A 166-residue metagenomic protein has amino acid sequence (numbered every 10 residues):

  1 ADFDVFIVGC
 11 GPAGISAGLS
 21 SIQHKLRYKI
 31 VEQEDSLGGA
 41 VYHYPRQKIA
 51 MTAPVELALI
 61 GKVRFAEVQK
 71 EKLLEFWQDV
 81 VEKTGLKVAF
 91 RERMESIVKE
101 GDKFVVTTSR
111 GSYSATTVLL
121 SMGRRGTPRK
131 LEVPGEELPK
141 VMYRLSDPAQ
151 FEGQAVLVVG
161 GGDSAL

Functional and structural regions predicted by a protein language model:
A1-F3, Q23, S36, H43 (+1 more regions): FAD-binding core/adjacent interface of flavoenzyme oxidoreductases
A1-K29, L37, R144-L166: Rossmann-like dinucleotide/flavin-binding elements
D2-D4, G18, E56, R64-F65 (+1 more regions): Structured core of small recognition/catalytic domains
G14, L37, A50, I97 (+2 more regions): Flexible, glycine-rich phosphate/dinucleotide-binding loops and adjacent beta-alpha linkers at cofactor/substrate
G39-F76: Glycine-rich active-site loop/strand segments that organize a redox cofactor
